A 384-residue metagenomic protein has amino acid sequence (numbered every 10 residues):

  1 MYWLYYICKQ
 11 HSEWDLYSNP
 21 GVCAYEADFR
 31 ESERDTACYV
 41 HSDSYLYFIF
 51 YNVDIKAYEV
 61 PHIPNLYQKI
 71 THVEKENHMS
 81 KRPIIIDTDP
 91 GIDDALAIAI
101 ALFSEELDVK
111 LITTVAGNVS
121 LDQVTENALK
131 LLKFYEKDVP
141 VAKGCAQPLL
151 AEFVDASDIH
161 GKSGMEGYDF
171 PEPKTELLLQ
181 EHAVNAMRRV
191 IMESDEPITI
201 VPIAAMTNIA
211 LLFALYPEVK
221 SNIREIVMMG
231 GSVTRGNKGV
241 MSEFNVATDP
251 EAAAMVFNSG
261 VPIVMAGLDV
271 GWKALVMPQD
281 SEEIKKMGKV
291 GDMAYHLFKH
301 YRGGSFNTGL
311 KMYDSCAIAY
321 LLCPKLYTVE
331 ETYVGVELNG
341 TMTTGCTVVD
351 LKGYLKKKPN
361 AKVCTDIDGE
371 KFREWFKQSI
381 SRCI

Functional and structural regions predicted by a protein language model:
D15, A37, D43-Y45, N52: Intrinsic low-complexity, disordered N-terminal segments enriched in polar/charged/small residues
H62-H78: Short, Lys/Arg-enriched N-terminal segments with co-localized hydrophobic residues within the first ~10-30 amino acids
H78-K81, A101, D108, A247-D249 (+1 more regions): Conformational coupling and interaction surfaces
S80, T125-E193, P359, V363-I367 (+1 more regions): Metal-dependent C-N hydrolase catalytic cores
S80-T88, I92-K130, S163, F170-G271: Active-site histidine-anchored catalytic micro-motif
